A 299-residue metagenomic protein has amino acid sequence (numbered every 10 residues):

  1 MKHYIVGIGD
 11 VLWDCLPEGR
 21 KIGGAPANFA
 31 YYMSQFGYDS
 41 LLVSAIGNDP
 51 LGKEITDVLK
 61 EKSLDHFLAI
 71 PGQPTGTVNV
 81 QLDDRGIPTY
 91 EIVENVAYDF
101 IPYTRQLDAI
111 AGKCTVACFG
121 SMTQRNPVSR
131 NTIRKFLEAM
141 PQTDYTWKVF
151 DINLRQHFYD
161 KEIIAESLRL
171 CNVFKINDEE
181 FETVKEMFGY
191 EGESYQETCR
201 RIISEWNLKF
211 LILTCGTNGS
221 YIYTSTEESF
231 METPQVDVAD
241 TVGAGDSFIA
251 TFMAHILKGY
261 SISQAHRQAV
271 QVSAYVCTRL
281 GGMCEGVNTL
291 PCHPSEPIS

Functional and structural regions predicted by a protein language model:
M1-H3, G192-S299: Conserved phosphate-binding/catalytic region of the ribokinase-like
M1-V6, V58-K60, H66-L68, D84-E228 (+2 more regions): Ribokinase/PfkB-type carbohydrate-kinase core domain
Y4-I5, D14-I87, E94-F100: Substrate-binding N-lobe of the ribokinase-like
G9: Active-site beta-alpha turn of Rossmann-fold NAD(P)-dependent dehydrogenases/reductases
W13, E182, M283: Nucleotide phosphate-binding site architecture
G24, G76, A97, S121-T123 (+2 more regions): Glycine-rich phosphate/pyrophosphate-binding beta-alpha loops
N28-Y31, G112, R169, S263 (+3 more regions): A broad detector of short, well-ordered amphipathic alpha-helices that serve as recognition/interaction surfaces
I46, M122, V236: Hydrophobic pocket-lining residues within nucleotide cofactor-binding pockets
